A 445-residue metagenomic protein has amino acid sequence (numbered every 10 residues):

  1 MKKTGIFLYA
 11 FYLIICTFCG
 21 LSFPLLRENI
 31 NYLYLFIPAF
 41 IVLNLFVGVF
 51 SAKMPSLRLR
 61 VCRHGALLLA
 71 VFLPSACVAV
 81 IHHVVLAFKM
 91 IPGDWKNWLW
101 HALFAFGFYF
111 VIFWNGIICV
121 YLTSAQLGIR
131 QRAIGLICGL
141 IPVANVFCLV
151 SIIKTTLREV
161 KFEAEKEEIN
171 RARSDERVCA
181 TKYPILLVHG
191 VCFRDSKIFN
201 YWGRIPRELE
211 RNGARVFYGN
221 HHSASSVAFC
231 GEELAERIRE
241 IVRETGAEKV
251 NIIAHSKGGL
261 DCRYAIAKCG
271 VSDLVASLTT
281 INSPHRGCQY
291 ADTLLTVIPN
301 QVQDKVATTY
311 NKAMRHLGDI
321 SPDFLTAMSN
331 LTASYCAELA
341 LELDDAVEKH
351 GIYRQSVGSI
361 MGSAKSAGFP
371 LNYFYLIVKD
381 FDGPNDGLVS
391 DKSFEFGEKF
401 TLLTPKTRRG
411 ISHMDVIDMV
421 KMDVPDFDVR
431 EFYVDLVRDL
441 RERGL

Functional and structural regions predicted by a protein language model:
M1-I198: Flexible, membrane-associating and regulatory peripheral segments of lipid-active enzymes
K2-Y9, C19-Y32, H189, V216 (+2 more regions): Serine-dependent carboxylesterase/thioesterase catalytic core of lipase-like alpha/beta-hydrolase/SGNH enzymes
Y32, W98-F106, I134-I137, E348-L445: C-terminal catalytic-base region of ester-bond hydrolases, centering on the histidine of the charge-relay
R158-Y183, C192-R194, Y201-R204, E208-R211 (+3 more regions): N-terminal topogenic membrane-targeting module
R177-K249: Active-site catalytic motif of lipid deacylating hydrolases and related acyltransferases
L186, F217, S277-T279, Q355-V357 (+1 more regions): Hydrophobic/aromatic beta-strand patches that form the interior of the parallel beta-sheet core in alpha/beta enzyme
F199-N200, C288-L294, K365-P370: Short aromatic-enriched loop/helix-cap "lid" or pocket-rim segments at secondary-structure transitions that line
T326-D345, V434-G444: A Trp-anchored, charged/polar loop motif used as the substrate-binding/catalytic surface of acyl/ester-handling
